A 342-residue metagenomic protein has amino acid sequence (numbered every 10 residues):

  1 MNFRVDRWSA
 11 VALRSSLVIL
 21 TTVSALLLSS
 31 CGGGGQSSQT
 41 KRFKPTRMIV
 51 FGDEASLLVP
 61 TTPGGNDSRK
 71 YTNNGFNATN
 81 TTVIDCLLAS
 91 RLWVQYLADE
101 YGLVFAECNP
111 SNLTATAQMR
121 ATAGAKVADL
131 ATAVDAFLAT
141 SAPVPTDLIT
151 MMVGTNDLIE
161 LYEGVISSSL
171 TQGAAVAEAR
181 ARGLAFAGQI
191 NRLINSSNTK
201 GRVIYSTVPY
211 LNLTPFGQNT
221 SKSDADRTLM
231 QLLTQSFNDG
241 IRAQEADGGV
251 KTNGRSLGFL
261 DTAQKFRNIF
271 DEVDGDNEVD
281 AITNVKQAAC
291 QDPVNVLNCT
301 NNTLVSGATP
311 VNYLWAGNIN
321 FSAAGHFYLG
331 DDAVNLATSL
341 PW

Functional and structural regions predicted by a protein language model:
M1-S29: Sec-dependent bacterial lipoprotein signal peptides
S24-M48, L340-W342: Bacterial Sec-dependent N-terminal signal peptides
K44-R47, A115-T116, P143-I149, S197-I204 (+1 more regions): Loop/turn elements at helix/coil->beta-strand transitions in domains of secreted/extracellular proteins
R47-T62, A323: Catalytic nucleophile-elbow at a beta strand-turn-alpha helix junction centered on a G-D-S/GDSL motif, marking
F51-A55, R120-A125, M151-N156, S206-L211 (+4 more regions): Active-site-proximal beta-strand/loop segments in catalytic clefts of secreted hydrolases
N74-G188: Conserved SGNH/GDSL esterase-like catalytic core that processes O-acyl groups on lipids and polysaccharides
E100-V104, G188-I204, L233-L260: A structural motif corresponding to the C-terminal end of an alpha-helix and its immediate exit/capping segment
Y210, P215-L232, A243, G254-I319: Mobile gating loops/cap/lid regions near enzyme active sites that modulate substrate access
